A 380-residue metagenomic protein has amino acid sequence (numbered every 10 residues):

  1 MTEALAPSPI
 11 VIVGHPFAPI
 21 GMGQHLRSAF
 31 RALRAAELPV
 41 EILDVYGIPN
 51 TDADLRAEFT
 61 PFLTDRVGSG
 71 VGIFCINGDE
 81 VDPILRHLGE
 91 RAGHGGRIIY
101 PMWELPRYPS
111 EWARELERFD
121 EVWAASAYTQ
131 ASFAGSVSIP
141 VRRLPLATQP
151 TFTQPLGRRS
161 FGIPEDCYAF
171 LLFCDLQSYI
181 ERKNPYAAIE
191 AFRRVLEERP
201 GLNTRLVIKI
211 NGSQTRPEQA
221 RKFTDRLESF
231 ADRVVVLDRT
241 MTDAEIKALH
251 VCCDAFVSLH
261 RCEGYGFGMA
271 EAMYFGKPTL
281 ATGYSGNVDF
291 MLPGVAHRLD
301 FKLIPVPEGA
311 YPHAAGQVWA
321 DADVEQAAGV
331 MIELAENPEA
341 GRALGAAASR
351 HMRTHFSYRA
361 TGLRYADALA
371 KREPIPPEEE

Functional and structural regions predicted by a protein language model:
T2-S8, T60-L63, Q154-F170, E197-P200: Nucleotide-sugar donor-binding and catalytic loop/hinge architecture of NDP-sugar-dependent glycosyltransferases
V11, I163-K183, I189-R193, L206: Conserved donor-binding/catalytic core segment of Leloir-type glycosyltransferases
V11-V13, E41-S132, E245: Extended catalytic core of nucleotide-activated donor transferases of GT-like folds
S213, P217-K247: Nucleotide-activated donor-binding/catalytic signature segment of Leloir-type glycosyltransferases, i.e., the conserved
K247-C253: Short alpha-helical donor nucleotide-sugar binding micro-motif in glycosyltransferases
R261: Aromatic "clamp/platform" in nucleotide-sugar-dependent glycosyltransferases that forms part of the donor/acceptor
P278-A281, M291, V295-D300: Short hydrophobic beta-strand element within catalytic cores of glycosyltransferases and related nucleotide-activated
Q326-E333, A340-T354: A short, well-ordered alpha-helix in the C-terminal region of glycosyltransferases
